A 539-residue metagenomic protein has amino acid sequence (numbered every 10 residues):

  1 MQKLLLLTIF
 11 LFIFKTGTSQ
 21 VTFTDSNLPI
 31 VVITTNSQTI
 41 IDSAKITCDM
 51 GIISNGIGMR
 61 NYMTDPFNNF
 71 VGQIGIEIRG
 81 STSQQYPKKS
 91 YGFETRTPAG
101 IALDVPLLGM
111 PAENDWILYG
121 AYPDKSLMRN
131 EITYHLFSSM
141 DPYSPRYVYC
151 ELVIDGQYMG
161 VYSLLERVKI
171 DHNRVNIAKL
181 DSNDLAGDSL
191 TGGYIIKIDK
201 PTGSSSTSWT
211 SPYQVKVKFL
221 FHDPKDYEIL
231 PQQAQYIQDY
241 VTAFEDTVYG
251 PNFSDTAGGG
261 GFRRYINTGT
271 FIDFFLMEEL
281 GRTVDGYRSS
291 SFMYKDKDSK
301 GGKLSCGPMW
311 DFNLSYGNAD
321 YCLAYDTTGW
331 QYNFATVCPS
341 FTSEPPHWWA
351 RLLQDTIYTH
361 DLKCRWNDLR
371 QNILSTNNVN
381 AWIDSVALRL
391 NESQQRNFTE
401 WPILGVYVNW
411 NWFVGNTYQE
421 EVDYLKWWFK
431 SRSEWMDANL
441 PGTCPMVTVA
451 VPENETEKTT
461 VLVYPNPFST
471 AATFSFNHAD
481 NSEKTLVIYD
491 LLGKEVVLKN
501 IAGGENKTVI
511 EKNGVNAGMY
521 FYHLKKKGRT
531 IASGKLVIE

Functional and structural regions predicted by a protein language model:
L4-I13: Sec-dependent N-terminal signal peptides
L5, E455-Y464, F468-E539: C-terminal outer-membrane/trafficking sorting elements
K15-S19: Sec/Tat signal peptide C-region and signal peptidase I cleavage site
Q20-F274, T327, V379, I403 (+1 more regions): Phosphate-handling architecture centered on phosphoinositide signaling
N27-P29, Q38-I41, I46, G80-T82 (+4 more regions): Middle-to-C-terminal accessory/interaction subdomains
G58-M63, D298-K303, G528: Short, solvent-exposed loop/turn segments that connect beta-strands within catalytic domains and beta-strand-rich
V161, G302-S305, T460: Conserved catalytic motifs of the protein kinase core domain
